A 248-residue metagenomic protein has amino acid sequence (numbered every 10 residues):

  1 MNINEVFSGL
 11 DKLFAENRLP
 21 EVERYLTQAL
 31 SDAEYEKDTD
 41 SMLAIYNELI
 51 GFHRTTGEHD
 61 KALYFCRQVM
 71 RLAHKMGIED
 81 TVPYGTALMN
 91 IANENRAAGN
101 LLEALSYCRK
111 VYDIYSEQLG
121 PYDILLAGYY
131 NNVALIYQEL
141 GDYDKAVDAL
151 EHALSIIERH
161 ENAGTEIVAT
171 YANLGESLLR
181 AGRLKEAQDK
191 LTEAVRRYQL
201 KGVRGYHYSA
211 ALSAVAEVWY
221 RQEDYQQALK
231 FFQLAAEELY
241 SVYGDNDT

Functional and structural regions predicted by a protein language model:
M1-K61, F65-G77: Flexible inter-repeat linkers and adjacent short helices within tandem amphipathic alpha-helical repeat scaffolds
F7-A15, A44-T55, V82-A97, I124-E139 (+3 more regions): Conserved alpha-helical positions within TPR/SEL1-like repeat arrays
L30-S31, M70-K75, Y112-E117, L154-R159 (+2 more regions): Amphipathic alpha-helical segments of tetratricopeptide repeats
Y35-D38, K75-E79, E117-P121, R159-A163 (+2 more regions): Short coil/turn linkers that connect adjacent helices within long alpha-helical scaffolds, especially alpha-solenoid
M70, Y107, V111-Y112, L126-A127 (+7 more regions): Fold-core signature of tandem repeat domains
Y198-T248: Ankyrin-repeat and related helical/solenoid repeat scaffolds used for protein-protein interactions
